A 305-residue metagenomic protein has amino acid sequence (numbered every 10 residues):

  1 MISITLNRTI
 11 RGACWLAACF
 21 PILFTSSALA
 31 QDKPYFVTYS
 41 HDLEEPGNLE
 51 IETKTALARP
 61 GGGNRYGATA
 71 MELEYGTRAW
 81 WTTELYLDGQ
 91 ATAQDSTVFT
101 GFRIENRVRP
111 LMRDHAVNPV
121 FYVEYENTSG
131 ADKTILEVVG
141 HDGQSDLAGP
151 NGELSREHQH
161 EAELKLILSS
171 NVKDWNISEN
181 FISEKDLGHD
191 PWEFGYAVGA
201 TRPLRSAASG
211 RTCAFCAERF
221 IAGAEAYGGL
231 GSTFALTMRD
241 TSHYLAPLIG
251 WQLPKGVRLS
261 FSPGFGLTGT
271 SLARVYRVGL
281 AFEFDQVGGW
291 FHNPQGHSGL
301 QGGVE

Functional and structural regions predicted by a protein language model:
I2-L16: Bacterial N-terminal signal peptides that target proteins for export
G12, S26, S129-A131: N-terminal processing/targeting junctions
A17-A18, A28: Cleavable N-terminal signal peptides
F20-I22, T55: Ubiquitous "structural anchor" signal
F24-A30: Sec/Tat signal peptide C-region and signal peptidase I cleavage site
A30-E305: Transmembrane beta-barrel domains of Gram-negative outer membranes and organellar outer membranes
